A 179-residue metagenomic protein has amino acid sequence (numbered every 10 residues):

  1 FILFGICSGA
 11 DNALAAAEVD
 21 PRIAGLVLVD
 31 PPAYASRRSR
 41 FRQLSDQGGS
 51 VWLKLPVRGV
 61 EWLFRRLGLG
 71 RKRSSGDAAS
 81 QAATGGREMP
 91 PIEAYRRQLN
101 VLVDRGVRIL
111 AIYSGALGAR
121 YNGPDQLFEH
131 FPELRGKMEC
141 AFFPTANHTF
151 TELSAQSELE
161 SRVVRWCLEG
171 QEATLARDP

Functional and structural regions predicted by a protein language model:
F1-G49: Primarily recognizes the serine-hydrolase "nucleophile elbow" in alpha/beta-hydrolase and SGNH/GDSL folds
D46-D178: Serine-hydrolase catalytic core
